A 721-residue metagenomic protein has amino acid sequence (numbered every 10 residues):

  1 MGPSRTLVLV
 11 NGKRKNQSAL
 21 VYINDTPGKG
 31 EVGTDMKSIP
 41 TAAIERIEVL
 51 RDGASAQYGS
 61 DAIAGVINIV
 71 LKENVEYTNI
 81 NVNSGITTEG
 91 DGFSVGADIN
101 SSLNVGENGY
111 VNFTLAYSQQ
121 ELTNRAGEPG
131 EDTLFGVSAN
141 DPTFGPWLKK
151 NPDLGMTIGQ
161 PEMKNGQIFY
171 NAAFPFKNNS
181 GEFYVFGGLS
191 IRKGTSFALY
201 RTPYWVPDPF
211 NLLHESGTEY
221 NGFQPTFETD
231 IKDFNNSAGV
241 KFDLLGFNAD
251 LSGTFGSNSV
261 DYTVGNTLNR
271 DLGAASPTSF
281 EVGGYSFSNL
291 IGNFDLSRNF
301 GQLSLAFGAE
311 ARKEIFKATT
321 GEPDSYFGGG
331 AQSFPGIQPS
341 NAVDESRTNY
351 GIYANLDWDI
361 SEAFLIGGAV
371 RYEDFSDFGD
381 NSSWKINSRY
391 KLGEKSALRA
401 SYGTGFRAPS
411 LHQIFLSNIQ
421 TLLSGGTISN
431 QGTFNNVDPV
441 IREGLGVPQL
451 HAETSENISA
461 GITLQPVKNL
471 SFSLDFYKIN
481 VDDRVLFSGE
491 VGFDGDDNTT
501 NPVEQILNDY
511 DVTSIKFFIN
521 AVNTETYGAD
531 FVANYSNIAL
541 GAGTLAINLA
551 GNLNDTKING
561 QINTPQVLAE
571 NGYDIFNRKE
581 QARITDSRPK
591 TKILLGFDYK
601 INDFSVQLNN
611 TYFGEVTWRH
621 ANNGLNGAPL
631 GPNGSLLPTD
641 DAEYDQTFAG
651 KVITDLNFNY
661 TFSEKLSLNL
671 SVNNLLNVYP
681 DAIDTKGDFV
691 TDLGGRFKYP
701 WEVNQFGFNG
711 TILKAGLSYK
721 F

Functional and structural regions predicted by a protein language model:
R5, K13-R51: Short acidic/polar hinge/loop motifs at secondary-structure boundaries that mediate gating or recognition
L9-N11, D35-K37, V49, D61-V82 (+1 more regions): N-terminal periplasmic accessory domains that precede and gate Gram-negative outer-membrane beta-barrel machines
A19, D555, Y612-N633, Y660-F721: C-terminal beta-signal and adjacent terminal beta-strands/loops of Gram-negative outer-membrane beta-barrel proteins
G65, V70-G85, N165-F169, N178-Q224 (+6 more regions): Surface-exposed extracellular loop regions of Gram-negative outer-membrane beta-barrel proteins
E89-A198, P203-N221, P225-L245, T661: Transmembrane beta-barrel wall of Gram-negative outer-membrane proteins
N165, I337-N349, K395, G405-S473 (+6 more regions): Outer-membrane beta-barrel signature, preferentially recognizing the C-terminal barrel domain of Gram-negative
E215-G217, F223-A238, F242-D243, G253-F255 (+3 more regions): Outer-membrane beta-barrel transmembrane domain signature of Gram-negative proteins, especially the mid-to-C-terminal
F307, F476-N622: Gram-negative outer-membrane beta-barrel transporters
